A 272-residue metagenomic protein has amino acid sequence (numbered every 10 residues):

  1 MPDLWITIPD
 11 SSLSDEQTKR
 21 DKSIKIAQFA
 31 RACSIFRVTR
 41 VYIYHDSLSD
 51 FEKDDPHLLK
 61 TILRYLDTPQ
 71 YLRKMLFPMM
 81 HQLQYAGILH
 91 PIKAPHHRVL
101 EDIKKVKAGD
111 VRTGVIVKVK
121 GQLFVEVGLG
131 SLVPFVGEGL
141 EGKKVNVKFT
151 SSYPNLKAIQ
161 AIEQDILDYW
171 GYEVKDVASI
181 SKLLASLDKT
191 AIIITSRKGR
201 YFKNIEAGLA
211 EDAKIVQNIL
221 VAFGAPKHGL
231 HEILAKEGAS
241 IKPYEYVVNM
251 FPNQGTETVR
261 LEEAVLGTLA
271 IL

Functional and structural regions predicted by a protein language model:
M1-L272: Post-transcriptional modification and biogenesis factors for structured RNAs of the translation apparatus
